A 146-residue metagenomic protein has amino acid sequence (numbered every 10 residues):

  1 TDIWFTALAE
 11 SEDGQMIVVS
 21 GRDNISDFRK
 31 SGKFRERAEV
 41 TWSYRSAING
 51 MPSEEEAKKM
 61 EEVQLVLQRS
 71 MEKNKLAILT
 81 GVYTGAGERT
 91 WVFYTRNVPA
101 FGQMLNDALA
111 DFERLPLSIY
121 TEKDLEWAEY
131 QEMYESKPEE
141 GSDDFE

Functional and structural regions predicted by a protein language model:
T1-V66, E72-T80, R96-G102, Y130-S136 (+1 more regions): Charge-rich, low-complexity segments
R45-A47, V66-S70, D107-D111, I119-K123 (+1 more regions): Short, surface-exposed, polar/charged, turn-prone segments marking secondary-structure boundaries
G81-G87: A short beta-turn/loop motif at secondary-structure boundaries
G87-R96: Short, well-ordered beta-strand segments in beta-rich or mixed alpha/beta enzyme and ligand-binding folds
P99-R114: Helical (often loop-to-helix) elements that flank the catalytic cores of nucleotide-handling enzymes
A110-P138, D143: Conserved short beta-strand edge segments in small beta-sheet-based binding/regulatory domains
